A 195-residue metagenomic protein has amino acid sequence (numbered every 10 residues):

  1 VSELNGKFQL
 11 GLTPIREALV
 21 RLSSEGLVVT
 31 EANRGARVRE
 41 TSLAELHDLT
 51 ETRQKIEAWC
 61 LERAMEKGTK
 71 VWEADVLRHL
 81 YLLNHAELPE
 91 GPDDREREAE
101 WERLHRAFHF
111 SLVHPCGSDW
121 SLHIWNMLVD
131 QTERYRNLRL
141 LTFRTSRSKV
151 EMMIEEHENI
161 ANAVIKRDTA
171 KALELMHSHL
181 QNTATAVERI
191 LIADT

Functional and structural regions predicted by a protein language model:
V1-E66, E188-T195: Short linear motifs at protein or domain termini
F8, F108-F110, F143: Phenylalanine-focused residue identity feature
G26, R167-D168: Glycine-centered short loops/turns at secondary-structure junctions
S42-L43, L140-F143: Short alpha-helical transmembrane interface motifs in multi-pass membrane proteins
L49, L61, K70-R139, E155-A163 (+1 more regions): Conserved amphipathic alpha-helical segments that form helical-bundle/coiled-coil interaction surfaces
T145-K149: Solvent-exposed loop and edge beta-strand segments that line ligand/cofactor-binding and catalytic clefts
M152: Short, contiguous, pocket-lining structural segments that sit at or immediately flank catalytic/ligand-binding sites
